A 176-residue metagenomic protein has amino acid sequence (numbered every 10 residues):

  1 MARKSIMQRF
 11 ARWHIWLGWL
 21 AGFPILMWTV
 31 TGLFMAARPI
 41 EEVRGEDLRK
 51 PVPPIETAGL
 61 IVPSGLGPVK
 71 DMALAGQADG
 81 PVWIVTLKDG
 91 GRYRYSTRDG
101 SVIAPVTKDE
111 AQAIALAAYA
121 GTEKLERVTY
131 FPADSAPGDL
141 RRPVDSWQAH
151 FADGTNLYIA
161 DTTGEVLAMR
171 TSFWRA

Functional and structural regions predicted by a protein language model:
M1-A176: Conserved histidines in hydrophobic membrane contexts and catalytic metal-binding motifs
